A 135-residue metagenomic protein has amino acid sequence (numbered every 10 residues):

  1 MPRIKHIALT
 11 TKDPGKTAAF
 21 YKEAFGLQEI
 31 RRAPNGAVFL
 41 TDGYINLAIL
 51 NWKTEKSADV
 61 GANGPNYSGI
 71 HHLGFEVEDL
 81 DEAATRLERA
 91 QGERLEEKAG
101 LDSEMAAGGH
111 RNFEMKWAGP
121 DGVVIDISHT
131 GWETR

Functional and structural regions predicted by a protein language model:
M1-G15, I70-F75, S128-R135: N-terminal beta-strand motif that seeds the catalytic metal site of vicinal oxygen chelate
R3, P34, G69, R111: Exposed loop/turn and edge beta-strand positions of beta-sandwich/beta-sheet ligand-binding modules
G15-Q28: Amphipathic alpha-helical segments
Q28, G74, E114-K116: Short, conserved structural micro-motifs that define repeat-unit consensus positions and nucleotide-binding loops
Q28-G64, A118, V124-H129: Conserved short beta-strand elements that form part of the metal-binding/catalytic scaffold of enzyme active sites
L73-Q91: Mid-chain, well-packed structural core segment of small domains
T85-R135: Vicinal oxygen chelate
